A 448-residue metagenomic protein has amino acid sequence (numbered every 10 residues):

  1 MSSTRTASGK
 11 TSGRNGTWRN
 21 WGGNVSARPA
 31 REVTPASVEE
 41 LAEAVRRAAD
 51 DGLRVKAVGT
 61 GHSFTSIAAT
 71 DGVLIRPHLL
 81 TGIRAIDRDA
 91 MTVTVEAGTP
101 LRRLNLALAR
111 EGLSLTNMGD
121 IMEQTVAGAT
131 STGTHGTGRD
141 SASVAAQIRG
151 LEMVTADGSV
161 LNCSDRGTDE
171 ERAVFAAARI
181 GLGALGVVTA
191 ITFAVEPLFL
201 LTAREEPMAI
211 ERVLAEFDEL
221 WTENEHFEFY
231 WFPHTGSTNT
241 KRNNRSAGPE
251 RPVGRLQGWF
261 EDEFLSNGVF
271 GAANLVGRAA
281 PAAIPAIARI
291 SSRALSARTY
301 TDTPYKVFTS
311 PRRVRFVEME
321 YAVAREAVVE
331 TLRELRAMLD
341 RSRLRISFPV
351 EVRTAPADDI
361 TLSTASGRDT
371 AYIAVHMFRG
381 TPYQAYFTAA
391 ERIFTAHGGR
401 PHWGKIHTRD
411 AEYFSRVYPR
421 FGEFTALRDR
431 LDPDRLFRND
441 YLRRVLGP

Functional and structural regions predicted by a protein language model:
M1-P448: Noncatalytic alpha-helical scaffold of FAD-dependent oxidoreductases
